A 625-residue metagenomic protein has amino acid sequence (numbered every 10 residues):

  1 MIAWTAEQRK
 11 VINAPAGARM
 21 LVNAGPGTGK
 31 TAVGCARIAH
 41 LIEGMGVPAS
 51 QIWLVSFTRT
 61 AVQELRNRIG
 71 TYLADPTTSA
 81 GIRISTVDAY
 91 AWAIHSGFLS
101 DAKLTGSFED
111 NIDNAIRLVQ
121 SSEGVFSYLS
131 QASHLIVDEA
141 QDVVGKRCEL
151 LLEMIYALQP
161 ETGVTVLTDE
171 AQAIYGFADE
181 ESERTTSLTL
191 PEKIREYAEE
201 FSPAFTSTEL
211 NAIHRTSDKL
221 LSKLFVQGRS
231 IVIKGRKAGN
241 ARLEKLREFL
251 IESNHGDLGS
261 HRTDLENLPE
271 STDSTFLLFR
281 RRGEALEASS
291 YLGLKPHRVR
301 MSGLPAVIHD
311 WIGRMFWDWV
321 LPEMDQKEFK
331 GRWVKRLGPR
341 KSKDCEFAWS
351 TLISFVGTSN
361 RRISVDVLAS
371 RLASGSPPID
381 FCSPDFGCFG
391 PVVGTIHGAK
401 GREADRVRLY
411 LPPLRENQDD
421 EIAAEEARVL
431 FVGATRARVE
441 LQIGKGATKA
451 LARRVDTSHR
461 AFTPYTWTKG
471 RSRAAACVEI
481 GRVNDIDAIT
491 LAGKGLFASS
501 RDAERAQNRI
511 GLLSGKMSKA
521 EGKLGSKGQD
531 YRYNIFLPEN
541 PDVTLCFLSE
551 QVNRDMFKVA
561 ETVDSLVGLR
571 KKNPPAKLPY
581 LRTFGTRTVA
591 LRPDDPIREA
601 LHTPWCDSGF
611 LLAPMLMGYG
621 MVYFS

Functional and structural regions predicted by a protein language model:
M1-F98, V432-T435: P-loop NTPase Walker
I2-K10, A18-L21, R83, G97-R184 (+1 more regions): Conserved helicase NTPase motor core
I38, T58-R59, D88, L167-Q172 (+5 more regions): A short beta-strand-to-loop transition that corresponds to the Sensor-1 phosphate-sensing loop of AAA+ P-loop ATPases
P48-Q51, P160-T162, D169-E170, S202-S207 (+3 more regions): Short glycine-/polar-rich loops that comprise or flank the Walker A/P-loop and associated switch/sensor motifs
R59, A93, N211, F279-A427 (+4 more regions): Core RecA-like ATPase module of SF1/SF2 helicases and allied nucleic-acid translocases
R83-A89, F108-A115, C388-H397: Conserved two-lobed SF2 helicase motor
L152-N254: Conserved RecA-like helicase ATPase core segment that couples NTP binding/hydrolysis to strand translocation
V429, V439-F536, R554, V567-S625: Helicase C-terminal subdomain and adjacent C-terminal extension
